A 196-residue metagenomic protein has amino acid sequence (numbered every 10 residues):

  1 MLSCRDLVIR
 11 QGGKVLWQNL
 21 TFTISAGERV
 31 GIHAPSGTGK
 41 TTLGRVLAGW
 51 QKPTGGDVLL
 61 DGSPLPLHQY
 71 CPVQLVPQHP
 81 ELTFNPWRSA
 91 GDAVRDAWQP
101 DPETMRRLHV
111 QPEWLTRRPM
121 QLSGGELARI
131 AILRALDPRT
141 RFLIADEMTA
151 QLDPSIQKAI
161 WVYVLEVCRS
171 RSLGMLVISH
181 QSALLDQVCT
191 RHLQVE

Functional and structural regions predicted by a protein language model:
L2, L16-N19: Conserved structural motif at the start of ABC-family nucleotide-binding domains
H33-P35: The feature captures the beta-strand-to-loop junction immediately N-terminal to the Walker
A48: Helix-to-loop junction immediately C-terminal to a conserved catalytic motif
K52, G62-Q74, R88: ABC ATPase NBD coupling module
H79, P86-D101: Q-loop/switch helix immediately C-terminal to the Walker
R118-L122, E126: Conserved ABC ATPase signature
I132, I144: Hydrophobic anchor residue at the start of the ABC signature
